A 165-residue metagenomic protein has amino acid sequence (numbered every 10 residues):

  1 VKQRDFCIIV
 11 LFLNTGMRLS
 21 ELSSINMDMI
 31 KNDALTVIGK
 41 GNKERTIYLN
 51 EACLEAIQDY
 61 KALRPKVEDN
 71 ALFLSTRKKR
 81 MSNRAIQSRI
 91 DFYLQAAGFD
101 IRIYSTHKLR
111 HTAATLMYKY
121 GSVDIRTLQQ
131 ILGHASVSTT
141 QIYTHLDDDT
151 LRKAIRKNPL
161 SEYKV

Functional and structural regions predicted by a protein language model:
V1-V165: Conserved catalytic core of the tyrosine transesterase superfamily
